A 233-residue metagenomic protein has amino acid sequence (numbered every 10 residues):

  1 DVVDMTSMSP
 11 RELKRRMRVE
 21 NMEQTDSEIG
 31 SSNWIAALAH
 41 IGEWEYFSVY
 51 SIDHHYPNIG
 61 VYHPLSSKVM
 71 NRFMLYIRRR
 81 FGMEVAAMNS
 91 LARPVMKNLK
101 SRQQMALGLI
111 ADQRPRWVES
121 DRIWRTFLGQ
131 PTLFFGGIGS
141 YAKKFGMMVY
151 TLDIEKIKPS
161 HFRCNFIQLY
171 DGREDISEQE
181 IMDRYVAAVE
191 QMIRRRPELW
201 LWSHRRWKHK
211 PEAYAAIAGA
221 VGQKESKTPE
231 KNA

Functional and structural regions predicted by a protein language model:
D1-L38, N71-Y76, G82-M83, T228: Membrane-anchoring hydrophobic helices of lipid-metabolizing enzymes
S9-M17, H63, G82-M88, F127-G129 (+1 more regions): Short, flexible loop segments at the rims of nucleotide/cofactor-binding pockets, characterized by
K14, L38-H40, N58-V61, R102-M105 (+1 more regions): Short acidic/polar alpha-helix capping motifs at helix-coil junctions
R15-M22, I41, S67, M88-N89 (+2 more regions): A conditional alpha-helix N-cap/helix-loop micro-motif detector
E20-M22, V61-H63, M88, I167-L169 (+1 more regions): Conserved beta-strand termini and adjacent loop/short-helix elements that scaffold enzyme active sites in alpha/beta
Q24, E43-Y46, P94: Well-ordered alpha-helical segments embedded in enzymatic catalytic cores
D26-G30, D53, R80, A92-A233: Non-catalytic C-terminal accessory region of glycerolipid acyltransferases and related lyso-lipid remodeling enzymes
G30-N89, R116-T126: Catalytic core of membrane glycerolipid acyltransferases/transacylases, capturing the structured, soluble-facing
